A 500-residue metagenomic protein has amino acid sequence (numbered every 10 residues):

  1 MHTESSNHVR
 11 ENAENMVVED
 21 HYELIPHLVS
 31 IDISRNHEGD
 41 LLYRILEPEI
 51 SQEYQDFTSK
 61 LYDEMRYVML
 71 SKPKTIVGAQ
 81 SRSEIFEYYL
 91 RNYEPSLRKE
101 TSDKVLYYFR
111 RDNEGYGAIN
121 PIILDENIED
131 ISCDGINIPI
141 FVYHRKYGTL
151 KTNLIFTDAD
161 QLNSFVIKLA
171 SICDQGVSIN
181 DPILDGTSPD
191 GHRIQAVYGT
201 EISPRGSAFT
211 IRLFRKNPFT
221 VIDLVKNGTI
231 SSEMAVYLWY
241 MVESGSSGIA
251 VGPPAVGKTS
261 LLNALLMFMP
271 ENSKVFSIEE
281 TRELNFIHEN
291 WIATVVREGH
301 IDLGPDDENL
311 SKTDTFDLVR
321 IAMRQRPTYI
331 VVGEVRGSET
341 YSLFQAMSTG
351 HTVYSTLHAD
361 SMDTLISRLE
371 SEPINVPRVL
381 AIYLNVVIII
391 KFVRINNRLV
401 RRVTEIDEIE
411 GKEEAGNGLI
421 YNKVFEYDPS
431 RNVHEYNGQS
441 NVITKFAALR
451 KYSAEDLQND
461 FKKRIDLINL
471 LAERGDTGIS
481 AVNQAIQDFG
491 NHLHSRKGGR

Functional and structural regions predicted by a protein language model:
M1-V177, G498: N-terminal accessory targeting/assembly segments
H21-L24, I33-N36, N120-D125, D130-G135 (+10 more regions): Replace "in large, NTP-powered and nucleic-acid-processing enzymes" with "in large, NTP-powered factors and other
C133-S247, E289: P-loop NTP-binding catalytic core
Y237, G245-P254, L266-V393: Switch/coupling sub-region of P-loop NTPases
K258: Conserved lysine of the Walker
V386-N469: Conserved P-loop NTPase
K463-R500: Terminal-proximal interaction/regulatory segments of ATP-powered molecular machines
